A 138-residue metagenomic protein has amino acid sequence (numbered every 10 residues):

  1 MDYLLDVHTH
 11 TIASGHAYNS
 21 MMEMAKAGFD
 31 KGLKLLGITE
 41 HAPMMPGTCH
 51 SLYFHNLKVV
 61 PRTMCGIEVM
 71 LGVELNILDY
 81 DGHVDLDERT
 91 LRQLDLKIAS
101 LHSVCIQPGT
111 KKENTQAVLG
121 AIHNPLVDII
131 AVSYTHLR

Functional and structural regions predicted by a protein language model:
D2-A117: A metal-dependent hydrolase metal-coordination microenvironment
F29, I122-H123: Non-catalytic positions within long, well-ordered alpha-helices that form the structural scaffold/packing of enzyme
D128-A131: Short, structured loop/turn "capping" segments at alpha-beta junctions
T135-H136: Conserved small/polar residues in nucleotide/adenosyl-binding loops
